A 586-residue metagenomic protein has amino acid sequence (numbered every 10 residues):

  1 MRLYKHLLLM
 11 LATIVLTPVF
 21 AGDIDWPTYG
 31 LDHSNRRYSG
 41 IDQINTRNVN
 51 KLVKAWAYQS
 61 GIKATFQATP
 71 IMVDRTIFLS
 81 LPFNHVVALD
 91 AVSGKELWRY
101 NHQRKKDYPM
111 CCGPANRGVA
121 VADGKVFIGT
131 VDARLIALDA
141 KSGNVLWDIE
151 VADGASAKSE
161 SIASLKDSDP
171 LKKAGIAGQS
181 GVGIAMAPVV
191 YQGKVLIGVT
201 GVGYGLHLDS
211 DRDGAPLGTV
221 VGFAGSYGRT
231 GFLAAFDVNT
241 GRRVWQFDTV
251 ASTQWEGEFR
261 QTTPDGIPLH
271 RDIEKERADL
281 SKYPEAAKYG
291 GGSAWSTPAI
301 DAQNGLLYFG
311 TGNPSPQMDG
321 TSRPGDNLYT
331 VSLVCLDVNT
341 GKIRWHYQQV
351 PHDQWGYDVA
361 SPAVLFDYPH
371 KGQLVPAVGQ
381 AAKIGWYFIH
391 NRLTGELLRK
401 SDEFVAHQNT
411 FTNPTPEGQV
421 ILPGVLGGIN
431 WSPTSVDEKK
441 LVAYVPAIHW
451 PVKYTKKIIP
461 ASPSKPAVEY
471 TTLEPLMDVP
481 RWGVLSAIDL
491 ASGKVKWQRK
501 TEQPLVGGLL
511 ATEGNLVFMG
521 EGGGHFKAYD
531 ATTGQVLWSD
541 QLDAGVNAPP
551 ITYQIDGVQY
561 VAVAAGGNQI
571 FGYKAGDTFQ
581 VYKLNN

Functional and structural regions predicted by a protein language model:
G22-A55, R260-I273, E474-P475, R481-V484: Blade/loop signatures of beta-propeller domains
D23-I24, D74-T76, D123-G124, Q192-K194 (+5 more regions): Short coil/turn segments that connect the beta-strands within blades of beta-propeller domains
D32, F83, D132, G201 (+5 more regions): Residue-level signature of beta-propeller blades and closely related beta-rich strand-turn architectures in secreted
N35-A155, T512: N-terminal cofactor/phosphate-binding cores enriched in small/glycine residues, especially glycine-rich loops such as
Y58-T69, R99-A120, D148-A187, V202-Y204 (+13 more regions): Extracytoplasmic beta-rich repeat domains
L138-G143, V221-F223, R229-R242, D326-K342 (+3 more regions): Beta-propeller blade signature
T311, D367, G372-Q373, H449 (+1 more regions): Loop/turn-rich, solvent-exposed surfaces of beta-rich toroidal or solenoidal domains
P550-N586: Blade-level signature of beta-propeller repeat domains, shared across WD40, Kelch, NHL, RCC1 and BNR/Asp-box propellers
